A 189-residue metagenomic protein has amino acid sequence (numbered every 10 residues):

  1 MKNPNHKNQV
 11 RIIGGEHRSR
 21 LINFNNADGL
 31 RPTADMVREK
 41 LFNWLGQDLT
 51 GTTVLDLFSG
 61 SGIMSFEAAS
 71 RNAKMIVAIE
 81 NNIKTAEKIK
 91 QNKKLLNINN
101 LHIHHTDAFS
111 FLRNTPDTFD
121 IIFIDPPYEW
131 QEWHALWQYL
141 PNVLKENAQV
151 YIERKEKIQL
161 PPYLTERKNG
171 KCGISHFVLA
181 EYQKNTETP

Functional and structural regions predicted by a protein language model:
M1-P189: Class I S-adenosyl-L-methionine-dependent methyltransferase catalytic core
